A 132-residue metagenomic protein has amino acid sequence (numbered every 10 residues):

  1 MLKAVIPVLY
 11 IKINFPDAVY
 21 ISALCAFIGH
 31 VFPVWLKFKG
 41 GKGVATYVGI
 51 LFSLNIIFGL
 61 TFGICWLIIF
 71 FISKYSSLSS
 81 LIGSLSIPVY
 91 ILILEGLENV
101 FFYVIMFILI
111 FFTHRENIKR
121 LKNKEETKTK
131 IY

Functional and structural regions predicted by a protein language model:
M1-L2, K12-I21, I56-I57, I93-F101 (+1 more regions): Alpha-helical transmembrane segments and immediately membrane-proximal extracytoplasmic
M1-V5, F32-V44, I72-L81, T113-Y132: Interhelical loop and helix-boundary elements at the membrane-water interface of polytopic inner-membrane proteins
L2-C25, G29-P33, I57, W66-L67 (+1 more regions): Nucleotide and nucleotide-moiety/phosphate-recognizing core
I11-F15, V44-S73, L85-E95: Interfacial segments of multi-pass membrane proteins
Y20, L36-G41, F58, I87: Short hydrophobic/aromatic-rich motifs at helix boundaries and adjacent loops
Y20-L24, V48, G59-I64, L78-I82 (+1 more regions): Hydrophobic alpha-helical transmembrane segments
A26-H30, F70, I91, M106-T113: Alpha-helical transmembrane segments of multi-pass membrane proteins
L97-L121: Alpha-helical transmembrane segments and their immediate juxtamembrane flanks in integral membrane proteins
